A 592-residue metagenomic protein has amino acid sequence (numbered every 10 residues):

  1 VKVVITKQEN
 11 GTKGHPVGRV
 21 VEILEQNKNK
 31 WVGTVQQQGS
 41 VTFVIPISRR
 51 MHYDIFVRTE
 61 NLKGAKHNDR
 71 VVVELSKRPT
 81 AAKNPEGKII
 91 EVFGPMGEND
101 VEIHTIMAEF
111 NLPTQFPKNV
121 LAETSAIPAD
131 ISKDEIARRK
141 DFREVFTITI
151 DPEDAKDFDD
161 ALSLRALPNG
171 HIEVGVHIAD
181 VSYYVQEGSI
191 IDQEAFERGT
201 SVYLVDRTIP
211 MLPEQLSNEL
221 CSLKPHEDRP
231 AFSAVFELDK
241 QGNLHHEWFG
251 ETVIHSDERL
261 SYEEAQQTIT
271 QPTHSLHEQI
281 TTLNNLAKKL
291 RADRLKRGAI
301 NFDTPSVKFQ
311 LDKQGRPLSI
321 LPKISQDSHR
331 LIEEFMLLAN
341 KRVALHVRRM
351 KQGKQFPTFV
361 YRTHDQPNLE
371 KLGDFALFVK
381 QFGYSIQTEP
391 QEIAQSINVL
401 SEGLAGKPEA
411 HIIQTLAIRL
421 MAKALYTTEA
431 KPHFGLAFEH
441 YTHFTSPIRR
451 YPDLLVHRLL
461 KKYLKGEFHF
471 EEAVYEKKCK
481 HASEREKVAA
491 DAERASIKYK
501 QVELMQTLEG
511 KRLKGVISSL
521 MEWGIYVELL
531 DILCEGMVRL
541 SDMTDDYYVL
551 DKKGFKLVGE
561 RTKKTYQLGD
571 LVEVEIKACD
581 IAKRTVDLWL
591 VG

Functional and structural regions predicted by a protein language model:
V1-G175, S182-E227, R259-L260, E503 (+1 more regions): Charge-lined substrate channels and their catalytic hotspots, especially those that engage the 3′ end of RNA
E9, I47-R50, T59, K77 (+7 more regions): A short beta-strand motif that forms part of the nucleic acid-binding face of small beta-barrel RNA-binding folds
E9, L24-N27, G39, F93 (+4 more regions): A generic structural motif
E9-G11, K77-T80, P95, V181-Y183 (+4 more regions): Conserved nucleotide-binding/hydrolysis micro-motifs of P-loop NTPases
P16, G64, A82-P85, N99 (+16 more regions): Helical mechanochemical/support elements of P-loop NTPase systems and associated helical scaffolds
R58, V73-L75, D151, F158-E370 (+3 more regions): Feature marking long nucleic-acid-engaging regions of large polymerase/nuclease enzymes
N68, I89, I150, A234 (+4 more regions): A residue-level signal for conserved active-site and pocket-lining positions in enzyme catalytic cores
R342, Q352, D365-G592: Structured C-terminal cores of nucleic-acid metabolism proteins
